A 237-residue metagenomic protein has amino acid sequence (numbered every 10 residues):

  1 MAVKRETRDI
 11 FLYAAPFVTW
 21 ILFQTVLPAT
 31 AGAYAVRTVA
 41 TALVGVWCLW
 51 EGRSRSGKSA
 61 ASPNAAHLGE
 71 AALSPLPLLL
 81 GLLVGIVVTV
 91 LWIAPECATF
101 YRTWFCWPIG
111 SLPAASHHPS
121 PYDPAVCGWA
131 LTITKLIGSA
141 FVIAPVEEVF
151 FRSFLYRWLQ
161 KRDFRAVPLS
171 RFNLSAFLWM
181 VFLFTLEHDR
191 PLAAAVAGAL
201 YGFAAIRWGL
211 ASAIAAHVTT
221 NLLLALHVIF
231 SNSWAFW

Functional and structural regions predicted by a protein language model:
M1-E6: Short, Lys/Arg-rich, polar N-terminal cytosolic tail immediately upstream of the first transmembrane signal-anchor
R8-R55, H67, L73-V88: Alpha-helical transmembrane segments in multi-pass membrane proteins
G52-L76, R102-T103, I214-W237: A cytosolic-side transmembrane-helix exit/cap motif
S56-I143, R157-L169: Juxtamembrane helix-loop-helix connectors linking adjacent transmembrane helices in multi-pass membrane enzymes
P124-W237: Transmembrane helix-loop-helix hairpins at the membrane interface of multi-pass integral membrane proteins
